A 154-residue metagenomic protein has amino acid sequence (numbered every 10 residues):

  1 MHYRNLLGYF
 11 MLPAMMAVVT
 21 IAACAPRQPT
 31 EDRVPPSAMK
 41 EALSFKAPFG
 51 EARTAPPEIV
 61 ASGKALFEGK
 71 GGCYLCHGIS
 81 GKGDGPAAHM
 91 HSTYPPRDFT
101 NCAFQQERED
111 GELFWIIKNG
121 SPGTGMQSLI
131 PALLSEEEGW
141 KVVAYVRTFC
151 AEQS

Functional and structural regions predicted by a protein language model:
H2-L12: Bacterial N-terminal signal peptides that target proteins for export
I21-A23: C-terminal motif of bacterial Sec signal peptides marking the signal peptidase cleavage site
A25-T30, I116-F149: Axial heme c-ligation environment in periplasmic c-type cytochrome domains
P36-E68, S154: Electrostatic cytochrome c docking/interface patches
V60-Y74, E107-E112, G123, A132-E136: Sequence context surrounding c-type heme c attachment/ligation sites in exported
G63, K70-S80, V142-V146: The canonical Cys-X-X-Cys-His
K64, G78-D110, F114: Gly/Gly-Pro-rich "capping" loops immediately C-terminal to redox-active cysteine motifs in periplasmic/lumenal
C76-G83, A103, K118-N119, L129 (+1 more regions): Detector for the c-type heme attachment site
